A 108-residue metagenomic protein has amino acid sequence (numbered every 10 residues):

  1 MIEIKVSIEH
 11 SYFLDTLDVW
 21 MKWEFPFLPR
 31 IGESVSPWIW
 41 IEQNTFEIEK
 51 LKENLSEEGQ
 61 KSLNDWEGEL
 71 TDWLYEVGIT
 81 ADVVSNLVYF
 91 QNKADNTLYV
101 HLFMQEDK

Functional and structural regions predicted by a protein language model:
M1-L17: Short, basic/aromatic beta-hairpin or loop at an interaction surface
I8-Y12, Q43, E106-K108: Beta-strand elements of well-folded, non-transmembrane domains
D18-F25: Short alpha-helix capping/helix-loop boundary micro-motifs
P26-V35: Short, well-ordered loop/turn sites that connect or cap secondary structure elements
W38-E49: Short, charged beta-turn/beta-strand-edge "cap" motif at the junction between a beta-strand and an adjacent loop
Q60-K108: Glycine- and charge-enriched low-complexity intrinsically disordered segments
